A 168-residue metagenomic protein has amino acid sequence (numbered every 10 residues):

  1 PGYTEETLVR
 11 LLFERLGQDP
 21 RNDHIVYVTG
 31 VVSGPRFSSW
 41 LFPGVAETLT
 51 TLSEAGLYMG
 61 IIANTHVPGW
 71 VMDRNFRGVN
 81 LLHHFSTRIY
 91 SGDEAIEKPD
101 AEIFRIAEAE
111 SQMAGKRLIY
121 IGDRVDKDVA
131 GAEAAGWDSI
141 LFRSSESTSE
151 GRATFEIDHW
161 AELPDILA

Functional and structural regions predicted by a protein language model:
P1, F37, P99: Conserved acidic
P1-T29: A metal-dependent, Asp-based hydrolase signature
L16-G17, L52-A55: Hydrophobic alpha-helical bundle segments that form small-molecule/ligand-binding pockets
G30-S39: Surface-exposed cleft-lining segments at the edges of enzyme active sites
A46, T50-S53, G60-A168: Asp-based, Mg2+/Mn2+-dependent phosphohydrolase catalytic module
